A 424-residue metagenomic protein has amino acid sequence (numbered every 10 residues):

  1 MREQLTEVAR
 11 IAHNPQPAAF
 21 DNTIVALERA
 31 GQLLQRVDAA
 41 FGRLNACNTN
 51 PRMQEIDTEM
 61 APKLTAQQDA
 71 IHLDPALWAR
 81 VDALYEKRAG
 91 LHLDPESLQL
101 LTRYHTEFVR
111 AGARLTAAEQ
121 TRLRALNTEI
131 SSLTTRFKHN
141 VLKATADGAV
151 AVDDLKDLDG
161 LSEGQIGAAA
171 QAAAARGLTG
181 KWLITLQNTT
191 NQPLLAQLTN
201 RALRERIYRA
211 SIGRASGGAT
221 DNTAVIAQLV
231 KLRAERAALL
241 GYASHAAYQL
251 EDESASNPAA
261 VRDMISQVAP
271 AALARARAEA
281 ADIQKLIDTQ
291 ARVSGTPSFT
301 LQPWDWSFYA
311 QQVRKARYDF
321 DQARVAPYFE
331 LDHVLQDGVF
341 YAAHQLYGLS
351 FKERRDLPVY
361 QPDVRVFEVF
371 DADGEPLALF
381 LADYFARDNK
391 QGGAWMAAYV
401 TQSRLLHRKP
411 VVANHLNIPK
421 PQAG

Functional and structural regions predicted by a protein language model:
M1-Q165: N-terminal helix-rich structural modules
A9-A18, I56, Q68-D82, A175-I184 (+3 more regions): Short charge-dense sequence patches
H13-Q16, F41-M60, A83-A125, T185-A224 (+3 more regions): Short His/Asp/Glu-rich catalytic/ion-coordination signatures at enzyme active sites or charged loops
L100, E129-S132, H139, K143-T185 (+2 more regions): Active-site-proximal, well-structured secondary-structure segments within enzyme catalytic domains
